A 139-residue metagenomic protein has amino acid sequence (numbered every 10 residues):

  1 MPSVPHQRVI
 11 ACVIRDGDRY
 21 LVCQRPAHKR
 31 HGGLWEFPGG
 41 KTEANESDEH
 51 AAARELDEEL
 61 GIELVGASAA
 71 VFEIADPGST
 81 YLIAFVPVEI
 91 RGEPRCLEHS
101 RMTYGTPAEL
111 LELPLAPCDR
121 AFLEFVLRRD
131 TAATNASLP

Functional and structural regions predicted by a protein language model:
M1-L21, K41, F72: Conserved N-terminal beta-strand and adjoining loop/helix that marks the start of the Nudix/MutT-like hydrolase domain
H6, H31, T80-L82: Residue-level preference for beta-strand/loop junctions
D16, L64, F72-P107, F125-V126: Active-site-adjacent beta-strand/loop module that shapes the phosphate/pyrophosphate-binding cleft
R19-E58: Conserved Nudix-box catalytic region and its N-terminal flanking loop in Nudix hydrolases and closely related
E59-G66: Short secondary-structure junctions
P107-A116, R120: C-terminal structural segments of small proteins and small subunits
R120-P139: Charged phosphate-binding loop/patch that engages nucleotide di/tri-phosphates or the phosphate backbone of nucleic
